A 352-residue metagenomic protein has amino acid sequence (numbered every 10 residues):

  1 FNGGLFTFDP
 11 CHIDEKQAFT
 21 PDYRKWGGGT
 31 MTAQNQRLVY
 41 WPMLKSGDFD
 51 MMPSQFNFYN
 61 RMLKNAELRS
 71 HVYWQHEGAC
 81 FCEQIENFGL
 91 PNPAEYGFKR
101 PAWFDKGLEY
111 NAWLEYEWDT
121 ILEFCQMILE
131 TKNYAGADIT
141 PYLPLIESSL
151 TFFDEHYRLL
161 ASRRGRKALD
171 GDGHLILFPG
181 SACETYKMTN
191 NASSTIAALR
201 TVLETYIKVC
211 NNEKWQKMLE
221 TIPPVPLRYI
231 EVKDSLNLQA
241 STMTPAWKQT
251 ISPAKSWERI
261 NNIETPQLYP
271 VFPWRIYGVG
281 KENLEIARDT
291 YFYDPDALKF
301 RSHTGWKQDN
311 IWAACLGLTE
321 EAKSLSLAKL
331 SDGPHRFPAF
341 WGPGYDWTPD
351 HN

Functional and structural regions predicted by a protein language model:
F1, E15-K16, M51, K64-R69 (+4 more regions): Secretory-pathway/luminal and periplasmic proteins that interact with or process carbohydrate-rich
F1-A18, P53, Q216, S235: Gly/Pro-rich turn-and-neighbor structural signature
F1-H12, Y59, H71-G78: Short, solvent-exposed turn/loop segments enriched in Gly/Ser/Thr/Pro and often Arg
F1-I13, L129, T151, R158-L159 (+1 more regions): An acidic- and aromatic-residue-enriched active-site/binding cleft used to recognize and process polar
N2-D9, P141, L159-H174, K214: Short, glycine/acidic-rich hinge or "gate" loops at secondary-structure transitions that mediate conformational
F8-G27, I85-L114, L177-A192, A254 (+1 more regions): Acidic/His metal-coordination segments adjacent to aromatic residues that form catalytic metal sites in metalloenzymes
T32-E67, H76-I85, L90, L108 (+3 more regions): Active-site core of glycosidic bond-cleaving carbohydrate-active enzymes
S148, F152-V209: Acidic/histidine-rich catalytic neighborhood
